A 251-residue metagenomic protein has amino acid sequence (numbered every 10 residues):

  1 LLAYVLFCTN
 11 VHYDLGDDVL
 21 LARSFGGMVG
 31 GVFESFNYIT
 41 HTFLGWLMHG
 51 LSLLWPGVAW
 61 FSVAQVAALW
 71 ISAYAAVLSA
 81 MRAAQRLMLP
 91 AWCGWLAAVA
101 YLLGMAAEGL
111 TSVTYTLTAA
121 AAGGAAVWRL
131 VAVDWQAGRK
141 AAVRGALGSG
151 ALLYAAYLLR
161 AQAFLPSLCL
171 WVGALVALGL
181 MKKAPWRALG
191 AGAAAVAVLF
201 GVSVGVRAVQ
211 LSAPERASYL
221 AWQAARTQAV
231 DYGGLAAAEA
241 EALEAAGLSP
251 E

Functional and structural regions predicted by a protein language model:
L2-N37, M48-L53: Extracytoplasmic loop-helix module adjacent to an early transmembrane segment
E34-A59, V63-A68: Short hydrophobic/aromatic helix or loop-helix immediately within or flanking a transmembrane segment in polytopic
V58, W95-A121, Y154, L158: Aromatic- and kink-enriched transmembrane "portal" helix at the membrane-lumen/periplasm boundary that abuts
A67-L87: Transmembrane-helix motifs of polytopic, lipid-linked glycan transferases
L87-P90, R139-R144, L180-A197: Membrane-interfacial entry segments at the cytosolic side of transmembrane helices
R144-R160, V172, A195-V202: Membrane-interface alpha helices of multi-pass inner-membrane proteins
A161-A177: Transmembrane-embedded, aromatic-rich helix segments that form part of the hydrophobic channel/pocket engaging
L165, A188-E251: Juxtamembrane membrane-water interface segments immediately following transmembrane helices in multi-pass
